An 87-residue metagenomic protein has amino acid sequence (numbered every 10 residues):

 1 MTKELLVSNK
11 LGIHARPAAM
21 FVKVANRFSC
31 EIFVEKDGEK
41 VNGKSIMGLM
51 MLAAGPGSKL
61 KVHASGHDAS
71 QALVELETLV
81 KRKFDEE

Functional and structural regions predicted by a protein language model:
M1-K3: Absolute protein N-terminus
L6-M47, M51-P56, L73: Compact, glycine-rich, soluble single-domain proteins
M51-E87: C-terminal structural segments of small proteins and small subunits
